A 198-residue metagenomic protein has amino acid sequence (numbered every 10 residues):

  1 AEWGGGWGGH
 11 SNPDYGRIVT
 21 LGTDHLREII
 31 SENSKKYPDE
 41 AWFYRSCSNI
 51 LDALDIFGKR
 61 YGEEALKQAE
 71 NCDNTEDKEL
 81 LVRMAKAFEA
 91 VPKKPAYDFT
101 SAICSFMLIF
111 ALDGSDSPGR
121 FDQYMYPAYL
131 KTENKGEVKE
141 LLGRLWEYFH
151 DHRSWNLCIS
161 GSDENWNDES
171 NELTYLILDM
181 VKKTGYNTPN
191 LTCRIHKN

Functional and structural regions predicted by a protein language model:
A1-C47, E76, L80-F88, K94-N198: Conserved catalytic cores of very large enzyme subunits
R45-I56: Extended non-globular scaffold/tether segments
D55-G62, D122: Hydrophobic faces of stable alpha-helices that mediate helix-helix packing
Y61-L66, Y126: Extended amphipathic alpha-helical scaffold segments
A65-L81: Short, Lys/Glu-rich amphipathic helical modules
